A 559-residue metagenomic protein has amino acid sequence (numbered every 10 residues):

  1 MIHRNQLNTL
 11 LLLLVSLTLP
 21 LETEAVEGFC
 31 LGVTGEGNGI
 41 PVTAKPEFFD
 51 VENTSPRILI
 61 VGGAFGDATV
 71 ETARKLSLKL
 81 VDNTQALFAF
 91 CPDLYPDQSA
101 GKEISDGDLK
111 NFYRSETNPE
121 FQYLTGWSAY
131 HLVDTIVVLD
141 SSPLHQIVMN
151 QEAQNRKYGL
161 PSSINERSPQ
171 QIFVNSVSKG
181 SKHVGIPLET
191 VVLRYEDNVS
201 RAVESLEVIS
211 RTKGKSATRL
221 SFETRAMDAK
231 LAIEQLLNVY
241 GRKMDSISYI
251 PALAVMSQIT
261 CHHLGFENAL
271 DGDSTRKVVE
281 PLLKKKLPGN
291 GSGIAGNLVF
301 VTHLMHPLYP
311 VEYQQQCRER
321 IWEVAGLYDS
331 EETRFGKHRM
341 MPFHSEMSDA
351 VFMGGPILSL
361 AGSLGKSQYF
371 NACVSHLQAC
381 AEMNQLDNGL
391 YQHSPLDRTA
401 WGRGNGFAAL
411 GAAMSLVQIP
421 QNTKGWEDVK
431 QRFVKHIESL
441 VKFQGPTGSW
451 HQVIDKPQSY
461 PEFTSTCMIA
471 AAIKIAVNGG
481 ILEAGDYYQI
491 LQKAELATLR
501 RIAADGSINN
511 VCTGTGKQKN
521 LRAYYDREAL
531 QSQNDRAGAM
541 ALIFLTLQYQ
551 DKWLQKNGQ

Functional and structural regions predicted by a protein language model:
M1-L10: Bacterial N-terminal signal peptides that target proteins for export
T9-T18: Bacterial N-terminal signal peptides
L21-V42: Short glycine- and acidic-rich boundary segments immediately preceding or forming the N-terminal edge of structured
T34-G35, G39, E52-Q171, N175-K179 (+1 more regions): Active-site/substrate-binding loop(s) of hydrolase catalytic cores
R156-Y158, S163-S216: Active-site-adjacent mobile loop/cap segments within catalytic or ligand-binding domains
S221-A252, I259, L264-L270, K277-V324 (+2 more regions): CBM-like carbohydrate-recognition segments
L282-S394, A400: Extended ligand-binding groove/face enriched in aromatic
S345-D349, P356-V453, S459-A470, L482-K517 (+3 more regions): Extended ligand-binding clefts on enzyme/binding-domain cores
